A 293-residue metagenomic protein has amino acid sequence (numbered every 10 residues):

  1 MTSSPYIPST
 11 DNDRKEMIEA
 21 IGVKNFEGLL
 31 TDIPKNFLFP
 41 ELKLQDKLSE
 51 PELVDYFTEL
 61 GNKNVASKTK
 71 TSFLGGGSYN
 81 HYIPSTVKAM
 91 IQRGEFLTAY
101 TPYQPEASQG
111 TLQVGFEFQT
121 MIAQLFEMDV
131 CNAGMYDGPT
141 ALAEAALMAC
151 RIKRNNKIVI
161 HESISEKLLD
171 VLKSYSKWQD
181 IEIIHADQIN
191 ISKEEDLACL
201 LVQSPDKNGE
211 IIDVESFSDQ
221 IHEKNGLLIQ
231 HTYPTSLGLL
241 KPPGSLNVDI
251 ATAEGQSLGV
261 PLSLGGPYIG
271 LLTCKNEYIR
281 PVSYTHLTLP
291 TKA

Functional and structural regions predicted by a protein language model:
T2-N12, F26, I33: Compact, charge-rich alpha-helical regulatory domains located at protein termini
K35, F39-E117: N-terminal entrance/gating region of PLP-dependent enzymes' catalytic architecture
H81-F96, Y100-D196: PLP-dependent aspartate aminotransferase-fold enzymes
A133-M135, H161-E162, Q203-K207, I229-T232 (+1 more regions): Glycine- and other small-residue-rich loops at beta-strand/loop junctions that grip anionic moieties
I184-S236: Active-site phosphate-binding strand-loop segment of PLP-dependent enzymes
D249-Y284: Active-site PLP attachment segment
H286-A293: Single conserved hydrophobic/aromatic residue that forms the stacking wall/gate of nucleotide- or nucleobase-binding
